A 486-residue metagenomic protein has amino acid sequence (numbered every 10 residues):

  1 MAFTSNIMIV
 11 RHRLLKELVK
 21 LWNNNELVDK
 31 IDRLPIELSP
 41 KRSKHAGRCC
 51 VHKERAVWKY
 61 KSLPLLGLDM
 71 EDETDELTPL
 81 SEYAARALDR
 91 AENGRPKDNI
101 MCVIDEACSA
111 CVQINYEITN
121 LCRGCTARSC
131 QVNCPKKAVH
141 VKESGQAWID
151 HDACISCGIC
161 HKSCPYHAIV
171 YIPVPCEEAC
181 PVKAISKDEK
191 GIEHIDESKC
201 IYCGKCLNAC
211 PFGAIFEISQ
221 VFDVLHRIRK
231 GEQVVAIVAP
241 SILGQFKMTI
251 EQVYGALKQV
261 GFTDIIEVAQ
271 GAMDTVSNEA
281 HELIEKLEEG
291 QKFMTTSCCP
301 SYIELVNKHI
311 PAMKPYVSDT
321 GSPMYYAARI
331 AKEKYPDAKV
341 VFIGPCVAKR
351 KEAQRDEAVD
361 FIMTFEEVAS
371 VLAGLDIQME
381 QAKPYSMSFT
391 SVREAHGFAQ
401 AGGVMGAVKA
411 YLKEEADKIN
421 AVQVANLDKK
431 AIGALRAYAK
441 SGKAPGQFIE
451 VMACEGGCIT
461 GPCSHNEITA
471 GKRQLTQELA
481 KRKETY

Functional and structural regions predicted by a protein language model:
M1-E73, E217-Y486: Iron-sulfur-associated redox domains of electron-transfer enzymes in respiratory and anaerobic energy metabolism
M1-S163, H167-V174, V451, E478-R482 (+1 more regions): Ferredoxin-type iron-sulfur electron-transfer modules and their immediate structural context
C111-E117, H140-G145, K187, K205 (+2 more regions): Gly-rich Lys/Arg/Thr-decorated short loops/hinges at beta-loop-alpha junctions or inter-strand turns that position
I118, D150, D196, V238-A239 (+1 more regions): A secondary-structure boundary/capping signal
C122, D152, S198, Q245-F246 (+1 more regions): Residues that cap or flank secondary-structure elements
A127-H151, I159-D196, I201, K205-Q220 (+1 more regions): Iron-sulfur cluster-binding cysteine motifs and their immediate structural context in ferredoxin-like electron-transfer
S156, Y202, P323: Short, glycine/acidic-rich beta->alpha junctions
